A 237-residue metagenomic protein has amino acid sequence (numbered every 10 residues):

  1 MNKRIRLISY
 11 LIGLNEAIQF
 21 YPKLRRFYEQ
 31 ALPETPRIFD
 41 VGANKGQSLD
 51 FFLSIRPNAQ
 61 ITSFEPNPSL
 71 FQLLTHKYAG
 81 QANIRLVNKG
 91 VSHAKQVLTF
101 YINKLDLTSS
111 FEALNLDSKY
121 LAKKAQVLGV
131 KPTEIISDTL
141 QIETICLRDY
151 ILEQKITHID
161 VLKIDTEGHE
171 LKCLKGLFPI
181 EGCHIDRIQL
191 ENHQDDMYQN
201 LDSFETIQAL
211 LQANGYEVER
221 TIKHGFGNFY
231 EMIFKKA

Functional and structural regions predicted by a protein language model:
M1-A237: Phosphate/nucleotide-binding beta-alpha loop and adjacent structural elements of enzyme active sites
